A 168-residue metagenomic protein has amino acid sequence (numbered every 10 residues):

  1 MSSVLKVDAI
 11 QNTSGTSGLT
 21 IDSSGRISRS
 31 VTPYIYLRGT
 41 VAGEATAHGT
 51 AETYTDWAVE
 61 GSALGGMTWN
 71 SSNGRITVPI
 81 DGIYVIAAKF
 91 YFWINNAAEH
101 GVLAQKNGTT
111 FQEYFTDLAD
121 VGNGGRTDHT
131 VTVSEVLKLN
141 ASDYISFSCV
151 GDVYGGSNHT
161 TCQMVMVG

Functional and structural regions predicted by a protein language model:
L5, I10-Q11, G15-P33, L37: Low-complexity, small-hydrophobic/phenylalanine-enriched stretches that adopt extended beta/coil conformations used
S28-G168: Extracellular jelly-roll beta-sandwich "head" domains, especially the C-terminal globular C1q domain
